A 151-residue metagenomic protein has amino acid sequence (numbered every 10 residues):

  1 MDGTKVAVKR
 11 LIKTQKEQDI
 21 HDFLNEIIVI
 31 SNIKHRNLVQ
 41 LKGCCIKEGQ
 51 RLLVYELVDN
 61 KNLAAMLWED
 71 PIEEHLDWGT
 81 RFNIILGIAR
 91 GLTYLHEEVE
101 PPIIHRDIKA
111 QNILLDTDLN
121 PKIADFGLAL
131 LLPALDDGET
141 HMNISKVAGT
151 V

Functional and structural regions predicted by a protein language model:
M1-V151: Conserved eukaryotic protein kinase-like
